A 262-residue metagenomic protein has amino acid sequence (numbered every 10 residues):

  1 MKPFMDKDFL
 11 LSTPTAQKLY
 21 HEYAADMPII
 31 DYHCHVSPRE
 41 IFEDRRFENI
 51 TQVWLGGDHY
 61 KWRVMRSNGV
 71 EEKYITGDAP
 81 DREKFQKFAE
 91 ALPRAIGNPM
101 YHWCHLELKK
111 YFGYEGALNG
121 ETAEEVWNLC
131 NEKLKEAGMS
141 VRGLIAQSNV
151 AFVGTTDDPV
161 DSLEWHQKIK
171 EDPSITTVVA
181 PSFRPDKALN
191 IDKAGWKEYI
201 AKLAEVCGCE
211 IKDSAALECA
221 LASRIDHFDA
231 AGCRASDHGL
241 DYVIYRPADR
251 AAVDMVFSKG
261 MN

Functional and structural regions predicted by a protein language model:
M1-N262: Metal-cofactor-binding active-site regions of metalloenzymes
